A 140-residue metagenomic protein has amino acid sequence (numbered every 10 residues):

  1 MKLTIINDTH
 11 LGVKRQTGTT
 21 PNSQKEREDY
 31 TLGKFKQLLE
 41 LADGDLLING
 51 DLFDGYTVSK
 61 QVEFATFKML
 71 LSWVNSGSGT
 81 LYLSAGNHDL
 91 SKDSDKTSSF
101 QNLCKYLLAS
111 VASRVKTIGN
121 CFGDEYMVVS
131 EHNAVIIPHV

Functional and structural regions predicted by a protein language model:
M1-M69, S78: N-terminal active-site segment of His-dependent metallophosphoesterases
N49-D51, S84-N87: Glycine-rich beta-strand-to-loop/alpha-helix junction loops that act as flexible
T66, A85, D89-V140: Conserved catalytic scaffold of divalent metal-dependent phosphoesterases
S72: Glycine-rich S-adenosyl-L-methionine
N75-L81: A short helix->loop->beta-strand "cap" motif at the edges of active sites that frequently abuts
